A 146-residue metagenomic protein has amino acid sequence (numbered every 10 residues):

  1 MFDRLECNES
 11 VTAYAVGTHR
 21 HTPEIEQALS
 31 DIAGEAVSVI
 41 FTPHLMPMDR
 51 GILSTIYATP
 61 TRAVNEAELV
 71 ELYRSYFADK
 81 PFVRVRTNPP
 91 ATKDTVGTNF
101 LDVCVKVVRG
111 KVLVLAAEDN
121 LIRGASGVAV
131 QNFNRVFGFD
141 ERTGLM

Functional and structural regions predicted by a protein language model:
M1-L115: C-terminal substrate-binding/catalytic lobe of Rossmann-fold NAD(P)-dependent oxidoreductases
F100-M146: NAD(P)-dependent Rossmann-like dehydrogenase/reductase catalytic/cofactor-binding core
